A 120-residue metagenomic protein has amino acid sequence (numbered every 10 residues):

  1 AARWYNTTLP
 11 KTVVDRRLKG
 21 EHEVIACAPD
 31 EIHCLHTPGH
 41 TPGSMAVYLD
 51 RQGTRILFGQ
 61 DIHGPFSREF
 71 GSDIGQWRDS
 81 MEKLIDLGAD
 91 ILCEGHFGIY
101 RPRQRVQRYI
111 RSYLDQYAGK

Functional and structural regions predicted by a protein language model:
A1-L35, D79-G88: Metallo-beta-lactamase
I25, R55, R78-K120: Divalent-metal (often Zn2+) His-rich catalytic cores of metallo-beta-lactamase-fold enzymes
E31-P38, I56-D61: Active-site-proximal beta-strand elements of phosphoester/diester hydrolases
L35-P42, G75: Active-site glycine- and acidic-residue-rich loops that bind and position anionic ligands or nucleotide-like cofactors
G39-T41, Q60-I62, G95-F97: Active-site metal-binding loops of divalent metal-dependent hydrolases
A46-H63: Conserved beta-strand hairpin/beta-sheet module of binuclear metal-dependent hydrolase folds, prominently
P65-E69: A short acidic, helix-capping loop that chelates divalent metal ions and anchors anionic groups
F70, I74-Q76: Extended hydrophobic/aromatic segments used for targeting, binding, or gating
